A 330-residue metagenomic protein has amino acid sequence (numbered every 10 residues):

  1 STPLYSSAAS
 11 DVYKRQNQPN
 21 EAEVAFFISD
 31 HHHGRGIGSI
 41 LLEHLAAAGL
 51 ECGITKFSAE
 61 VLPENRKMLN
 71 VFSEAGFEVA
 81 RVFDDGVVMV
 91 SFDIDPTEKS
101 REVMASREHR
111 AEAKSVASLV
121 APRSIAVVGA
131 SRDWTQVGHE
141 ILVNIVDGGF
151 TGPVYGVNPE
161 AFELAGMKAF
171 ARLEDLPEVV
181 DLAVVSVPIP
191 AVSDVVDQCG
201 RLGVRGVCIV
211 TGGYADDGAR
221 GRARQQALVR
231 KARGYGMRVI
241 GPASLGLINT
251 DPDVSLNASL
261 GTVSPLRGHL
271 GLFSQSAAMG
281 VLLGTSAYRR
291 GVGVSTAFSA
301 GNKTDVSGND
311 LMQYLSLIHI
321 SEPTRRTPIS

Functional and structural regions predicted by a protein language model:
S1, S29, H33, E60 (+3 more regions): Conserved short-loop catalytic and cofactor-binding motifs
S1-A9, Y13, I318-S330: Single conserved hydrophobic/aromatic residue that forms the stacking wall/gate of nucleotide- or nucleobase-binding
S1-T2, H31, A165, R172: Generic anion/oxyanion-binding catalytic loop in active/binding sites
T2, H31-R35, V185, Y214: Short strand->helix junction
S7-A111: Long, contiguous binding/interaction regions
D95-S321, R325-R326: Catalytic-core regions of core metabolic enzymes, especially those transforming organic acids/acyl-group intermediates
